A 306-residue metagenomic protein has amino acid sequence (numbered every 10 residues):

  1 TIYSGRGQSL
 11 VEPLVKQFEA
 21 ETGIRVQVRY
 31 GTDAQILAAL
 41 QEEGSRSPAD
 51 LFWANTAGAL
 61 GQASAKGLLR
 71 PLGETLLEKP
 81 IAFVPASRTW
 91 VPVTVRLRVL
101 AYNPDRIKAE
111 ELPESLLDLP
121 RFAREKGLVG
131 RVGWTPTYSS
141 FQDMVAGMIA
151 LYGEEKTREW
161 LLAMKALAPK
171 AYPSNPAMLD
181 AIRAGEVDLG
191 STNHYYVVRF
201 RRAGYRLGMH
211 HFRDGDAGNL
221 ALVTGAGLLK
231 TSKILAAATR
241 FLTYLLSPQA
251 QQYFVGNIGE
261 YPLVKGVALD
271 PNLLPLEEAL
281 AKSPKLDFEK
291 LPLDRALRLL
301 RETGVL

Functional and structural regions predicted by a protein language model:
S4-R25, L100, F200: Short, polar/charged alpha-helical segment
G5-E12, G31-Q35, Q41, S47-V187: Extracytoplasmic ligand-binding site segments that recognize negatively charged/polar headgroups
L14, I24, K156-W160, K233-L245 (+1 more regions): Short amphipathic alpha-helical coupling segments at ligand-binding clamshell hinges and other catalytic/signaling
G58-Q62, R183, D188-G208: A ligand-binding cleft/hinge motif common to bilobed small-molecule-binding domains
A82, R96, W160-K165, A171 (+1 more regions): Periplasmic-binding protein-like
A101-R106, L222-I234, Y253-N257: A bilobed periplasmic-binding-protein/Venus flytrap-type ligand-binding module shared by bacterial periplasmic
K126-T135, Y244-A268: Periplasmic-binding protein-like
E155-T157, E260-L306: An extracytoplasmic/periplasmic, membrane-proximal ligand-sensing/linker region
